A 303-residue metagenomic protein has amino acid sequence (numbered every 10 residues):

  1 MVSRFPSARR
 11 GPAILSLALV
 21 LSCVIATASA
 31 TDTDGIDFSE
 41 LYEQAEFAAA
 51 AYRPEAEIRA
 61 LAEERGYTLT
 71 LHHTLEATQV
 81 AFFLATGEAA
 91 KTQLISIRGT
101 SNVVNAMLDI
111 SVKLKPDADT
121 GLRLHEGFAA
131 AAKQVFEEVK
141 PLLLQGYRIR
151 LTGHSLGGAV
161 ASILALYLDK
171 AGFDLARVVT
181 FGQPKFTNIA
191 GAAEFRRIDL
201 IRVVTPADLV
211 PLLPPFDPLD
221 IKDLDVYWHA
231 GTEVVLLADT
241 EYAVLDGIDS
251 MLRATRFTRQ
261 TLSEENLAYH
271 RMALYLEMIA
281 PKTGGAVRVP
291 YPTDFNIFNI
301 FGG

Functional and structural regions predicted by a protein language model:
V2-L15: Bacterial N-terminal signal peptides that target proteins for export
I14-V24: Bacterial N-terminal signal peptides
S29-T152, L156-G303: Non-catalytic, mobile gating and regulatory segments of ester bond hydrolases
